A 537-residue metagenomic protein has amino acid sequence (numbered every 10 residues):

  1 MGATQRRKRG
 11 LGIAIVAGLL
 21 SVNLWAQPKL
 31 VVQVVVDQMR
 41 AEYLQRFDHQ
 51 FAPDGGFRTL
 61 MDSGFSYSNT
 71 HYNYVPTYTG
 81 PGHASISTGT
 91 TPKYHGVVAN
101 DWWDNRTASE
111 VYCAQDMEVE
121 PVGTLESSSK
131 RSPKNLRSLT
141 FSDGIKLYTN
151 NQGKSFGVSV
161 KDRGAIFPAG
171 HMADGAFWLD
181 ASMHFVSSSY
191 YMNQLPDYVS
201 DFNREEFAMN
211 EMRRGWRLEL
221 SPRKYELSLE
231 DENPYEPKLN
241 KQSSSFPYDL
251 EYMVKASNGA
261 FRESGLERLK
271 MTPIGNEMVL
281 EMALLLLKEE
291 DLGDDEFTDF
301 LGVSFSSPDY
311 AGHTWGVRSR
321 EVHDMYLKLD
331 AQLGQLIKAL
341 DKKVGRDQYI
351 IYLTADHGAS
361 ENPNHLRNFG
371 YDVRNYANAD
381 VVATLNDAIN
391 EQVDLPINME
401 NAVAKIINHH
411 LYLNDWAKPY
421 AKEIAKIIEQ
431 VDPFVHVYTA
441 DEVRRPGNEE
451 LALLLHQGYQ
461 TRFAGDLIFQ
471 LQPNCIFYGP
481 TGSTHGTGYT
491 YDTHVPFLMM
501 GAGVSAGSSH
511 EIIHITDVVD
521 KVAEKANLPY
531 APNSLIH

Functional and structural regions predicted by a protein language model:
G2-I13: Bacterial N-terminal signal peptides that target proteins for export
S21-N23: N-terminal signal peptide c-region/cleavage motif recognized by signal peptidases
K29-R40, L60, I86, I145 (+7 more regions): Beta-strand elements within well-structured catalytic alpha/beta cores of enzymes that handle phosphate/sulfate esters
Q45-Y94, K154-F156: Short, structured active-site-proximal loop/turn typified by the sulfatase FGly-forming signature C/S-X-P-X-R
D54, N69, P76-Y78, N100-K130 (+9 more regions): Secreted, luminal/periplasmic, and some membrane-associated catalytic domains that remodel anionic oxygen-ester
Y67-S85, G157-A165, S304-S306, A355 (+1 more regions): Short, solvent-exposed turn/loop segments enriched in Gly/Ser/Thr/Pro and often Arg
T91, G96-F297, S306-H313, Q430-D432: His/Asp/Glu-rich, glycine-adjacent segments that coordinate divalent cations and/or stabilize oxyanion chemistry on
C475, P480-S508: Low-complexity, glycine/alanine/valine/leucine- and proline-rich hydrophobic stretches
